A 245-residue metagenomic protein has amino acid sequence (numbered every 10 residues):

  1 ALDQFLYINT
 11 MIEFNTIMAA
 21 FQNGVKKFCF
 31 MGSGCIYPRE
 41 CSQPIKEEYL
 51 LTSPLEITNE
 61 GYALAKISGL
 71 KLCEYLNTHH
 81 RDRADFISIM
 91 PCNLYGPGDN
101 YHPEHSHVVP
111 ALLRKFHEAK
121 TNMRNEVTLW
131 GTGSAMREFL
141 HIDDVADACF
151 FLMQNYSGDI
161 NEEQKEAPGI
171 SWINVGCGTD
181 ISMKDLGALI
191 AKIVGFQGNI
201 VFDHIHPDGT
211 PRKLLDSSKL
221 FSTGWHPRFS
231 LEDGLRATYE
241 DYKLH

Functional and structural regions predicted by a protein language model:
A1-T10: NAD(P)H-binding glycine-rich loop region in Rossmannoid oxidoreductase-like domains and their noncatalytic homologs
D3, T58-Y62, C92-H107, G131-D143 (+1 more regions): Glycine-rich "substrate-gating" loop/helix at the edge of Rossmann-like oxidoreductase active sites
M11-G61, A84-I87: Conserved Rossmann-fold NAD(P)-dependent oxidoreductase catalytic core, especially the SDR/UDP-sugar
I12, T16-A20, L72-C73, A148 (+1 more regions): Hydrophobic positions on the long internal alpha-helix of Rossmann-like NAD(P)-dependent oxidoreductase domains
I17-M18, R39, I57-C92, A111-M123: Active-site Tyr-X1-5-Lys
K27-G32, I87-N93, T128-G131, E138 (+1 more regions): Structural signature of the Rossmann-like NAD(P)-dependent dehydrogenase/reductase core
R39-C41, P97-N100, K219: Short beta-loop-alpha junction of Rossmann-like oxidoreductase domains
E118-H245: C-terminal substrate-binding subdomain of Rossmann-fold SDR/epimerase-dehydratase oxidoreductases
